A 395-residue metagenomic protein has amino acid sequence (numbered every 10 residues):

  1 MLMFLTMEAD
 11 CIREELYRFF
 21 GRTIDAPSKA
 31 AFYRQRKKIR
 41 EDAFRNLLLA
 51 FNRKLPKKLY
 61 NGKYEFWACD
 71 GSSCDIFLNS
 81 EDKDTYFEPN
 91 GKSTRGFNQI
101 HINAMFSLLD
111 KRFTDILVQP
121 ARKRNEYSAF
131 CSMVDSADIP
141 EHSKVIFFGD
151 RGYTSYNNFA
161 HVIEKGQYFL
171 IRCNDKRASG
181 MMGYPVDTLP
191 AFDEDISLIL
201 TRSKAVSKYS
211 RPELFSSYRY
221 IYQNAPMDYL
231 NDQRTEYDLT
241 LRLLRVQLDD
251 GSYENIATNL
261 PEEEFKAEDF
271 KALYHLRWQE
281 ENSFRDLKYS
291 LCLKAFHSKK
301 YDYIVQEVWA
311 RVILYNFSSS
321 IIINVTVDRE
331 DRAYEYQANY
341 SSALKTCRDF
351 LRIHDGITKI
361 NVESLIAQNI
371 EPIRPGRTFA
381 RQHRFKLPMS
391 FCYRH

Functional and structural regions predicted by a protein language model:
M1-I12, R18, P27, A31-F32 (+5 more regions): Single, function-defining residue in the core of a domain
A43-L55: Short Lys/Arg-enriched helix C-cap and helix-to-coil transition segments that create basic nucleic-acid-contact patches
L55-P56, W67-A68, G91: N-terminal donor/sugar-recognition subdomains of glycan-related enzymes, prototypically the membrane-proximal stem
P56-N61, I76-F77: Long amphipathic N-terminal alpha/beta scaffold segment
Y64-C74: Two-metal-ion RNase H-like nuclease active-site motif
S72-D75, N79, F87-E88: Aromatic- and Gly/Pro-rich donor/ligand-binding loops that form nucleotide- or phosphate-bearing donor binding pockets
